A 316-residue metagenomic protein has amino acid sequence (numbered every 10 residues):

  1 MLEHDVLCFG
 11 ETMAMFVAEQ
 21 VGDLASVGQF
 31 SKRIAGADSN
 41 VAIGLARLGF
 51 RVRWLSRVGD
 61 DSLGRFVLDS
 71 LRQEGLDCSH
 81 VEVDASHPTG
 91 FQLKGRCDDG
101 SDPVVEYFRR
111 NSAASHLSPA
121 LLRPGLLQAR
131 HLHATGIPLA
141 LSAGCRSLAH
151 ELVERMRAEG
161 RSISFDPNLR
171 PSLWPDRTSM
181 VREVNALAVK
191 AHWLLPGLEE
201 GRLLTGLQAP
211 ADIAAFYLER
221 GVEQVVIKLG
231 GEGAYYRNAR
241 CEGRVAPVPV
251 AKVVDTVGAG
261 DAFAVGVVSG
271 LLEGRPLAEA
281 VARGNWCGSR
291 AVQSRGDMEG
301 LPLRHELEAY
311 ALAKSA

Functional and structural regions predicted by a protein language model:
M1-D77, K252, A316: Glycine-rich phosphate/adenosyl-contacting loop at the front of the ribokinase-like
M1-L7, E154-A158, G206-A316: Conserved phosphate-binding/catalytic region of the ribokinase-like
I43, F91-G95, G233-Y236: Short beta-strand scaffold segments in enzyme catalytic cores
L45, G197, G260: Short, conserved phosphate/pyrophosphate- and ester-handling motifs at nucleotide-, phospho-/glycolipid
R51-G136, A309-A316: Conserved N-terminal subdomain of the carbohydrate kinase-like
S62-L76, V181-K190, I213-A214, P249: Short, electropositive alpha-helical surface patch
H131, I137-A215, E232-A234: Conserved beta-alpha-beta core of the PfkB/ribokinase-like small-molecule kinase fold
